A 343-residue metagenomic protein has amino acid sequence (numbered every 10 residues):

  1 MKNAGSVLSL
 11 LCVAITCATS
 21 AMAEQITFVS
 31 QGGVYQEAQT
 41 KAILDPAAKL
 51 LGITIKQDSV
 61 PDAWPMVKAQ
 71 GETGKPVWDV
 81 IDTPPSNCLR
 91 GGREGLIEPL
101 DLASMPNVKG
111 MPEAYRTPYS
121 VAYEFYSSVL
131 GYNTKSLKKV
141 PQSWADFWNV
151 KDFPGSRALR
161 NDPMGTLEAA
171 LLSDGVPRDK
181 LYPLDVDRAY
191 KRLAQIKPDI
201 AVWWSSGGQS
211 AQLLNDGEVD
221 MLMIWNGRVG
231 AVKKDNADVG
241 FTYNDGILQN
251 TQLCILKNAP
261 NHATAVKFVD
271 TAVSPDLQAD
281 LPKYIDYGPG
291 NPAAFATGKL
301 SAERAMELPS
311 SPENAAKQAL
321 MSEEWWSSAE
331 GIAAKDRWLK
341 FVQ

Functional and structural regions predicted by a protein language model:
C17-A23: Sec/Tat signal peptide C-region and signal peptidase I cleavage site
E24-R90: Early extracytoplasmic/lumenal segment of secretory-pathway proteins
G33-T40, P76-N215: Extracytoplasmic ligand-binding site segments that recognize negatively charged/polar headgroups
S86-R90, N215, D220-D238: A ligand-binding cleft/hinge motif common to bilobed small-molecule-binding domains
G110, F125-S128, D187-I196, K233-A259 (+1 more regions): Periplasmic-binding protein-like
V129-S136, L171-V176, N250-T264, V269 (+1 more regions): A bilobed periplasmic-binding-protein/Venus flytrap-type ligand-binding module shared by bacterial periplasmic
L256-Q318: Mature extracytoplasmic/periplasmic domains
N314-Q343: Conserved C-terminal helix/tail region of periplasmic/extracytoplasmic solute-binding proteins
